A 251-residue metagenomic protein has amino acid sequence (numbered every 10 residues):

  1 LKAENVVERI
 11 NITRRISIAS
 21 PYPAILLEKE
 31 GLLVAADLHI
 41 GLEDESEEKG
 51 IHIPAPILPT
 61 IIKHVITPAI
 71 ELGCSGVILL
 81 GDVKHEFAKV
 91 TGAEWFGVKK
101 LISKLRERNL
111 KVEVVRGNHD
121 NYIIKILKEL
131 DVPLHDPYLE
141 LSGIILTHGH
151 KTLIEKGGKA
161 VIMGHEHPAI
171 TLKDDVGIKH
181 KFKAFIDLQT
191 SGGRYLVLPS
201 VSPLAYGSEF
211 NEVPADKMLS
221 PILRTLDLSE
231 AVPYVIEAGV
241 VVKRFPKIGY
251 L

Functional and structural regions predicted by a protein language model:
L1-G31, K247: Zn-dependent metallo-beta-lactamase
I12-R14, L26-L33, E140-I145, Q189-L196: Beta-strand-turn-beta hairpins that frame and shape the catalytic cleft of phosphate-ester-processing enzymes
S17-G31, I61-G73, T152: Short amphipathic alpha-helices and their capping/turn segments at secondary-structure boundaries
L32-H39, G143-H150, V161-M163, Y195-S200: Active-site-proximal beta-strand elements of phosphoester/diester hydrolases
L33-A35, D44-L139: Core catalytic region of metal-dependent phosphoesterases/phosphodiesterases, especially metallo-beta-lactamase-like
G41-E43, H85-F87, N118-I124, T152-I154 (+2 more regions): Active-site environment of divalent metal-dependent phosphoester hydrolases
K111-E113, I124-A184: A contiguous pocket-lining binding segment that forms or flanks enzyme active sites
L172-L251: Acidic, His/Gly-rich catalytic cores of divalent-metal-dependent hydrolytic chemistry
